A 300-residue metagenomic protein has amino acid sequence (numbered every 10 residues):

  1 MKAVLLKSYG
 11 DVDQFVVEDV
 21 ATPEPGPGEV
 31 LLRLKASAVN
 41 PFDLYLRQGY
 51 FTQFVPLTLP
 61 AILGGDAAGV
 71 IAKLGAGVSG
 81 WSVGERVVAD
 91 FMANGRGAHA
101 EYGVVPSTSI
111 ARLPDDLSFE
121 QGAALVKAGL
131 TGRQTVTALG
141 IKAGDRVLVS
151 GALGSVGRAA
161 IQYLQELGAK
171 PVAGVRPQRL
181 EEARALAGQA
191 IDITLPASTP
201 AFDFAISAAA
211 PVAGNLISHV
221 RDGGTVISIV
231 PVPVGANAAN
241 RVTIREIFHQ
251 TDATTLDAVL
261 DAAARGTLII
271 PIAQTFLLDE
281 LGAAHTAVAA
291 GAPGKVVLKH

Functional and structural regions predicted by a protein language model:
A21-A38, F51-A93: Glycine-rich beta-strand-centered segment in the early N-terminal region that forms part of a ligand/cofactor-binding
G28, A197-F204: A short acidic, Gly/Pro-enriched loop at the edge of an enzyme's catalytic core that lines a small-molecule cofactor
G80, A89-G151: NAD(P)H dinucleotide-binding glycine-rich loop of Rossmann-like/cofactor-binding domains, especially the beta1-alpha1
V88, A205-I206, I227: N-terminal Rossmann-like NAD(P) cofactor-binding module of classical short-chain dehydrogenase/reductase
A123-L195: Mid-domain Rossmann-like dinucleotide-binding core that forms the NAD(H)/NADP(H) cofactor-binding site
A210-L268, H300: Glycine-rich phosphate-binding loop and adjacent beta-alpha segment of Rossmann(oid) nucleotide-cofactor-binding
T254-H300: C-terminal hydrophobic helical "lid"/dimerization subdomain of Rossmann-like NAD(P)H-dependent oxidoreductases
